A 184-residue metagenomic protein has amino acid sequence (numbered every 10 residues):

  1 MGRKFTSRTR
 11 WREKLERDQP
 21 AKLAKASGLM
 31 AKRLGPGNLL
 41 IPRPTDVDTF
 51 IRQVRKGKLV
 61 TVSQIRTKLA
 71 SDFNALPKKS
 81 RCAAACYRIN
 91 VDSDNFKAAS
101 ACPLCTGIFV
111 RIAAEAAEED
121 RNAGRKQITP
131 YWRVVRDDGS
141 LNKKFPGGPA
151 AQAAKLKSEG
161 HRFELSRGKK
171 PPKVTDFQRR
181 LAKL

Functional and structural regions predicted by a protein language model:
G2-L184: Nucleic acid-binding interface residues in structured DNA/RNA-binding domains, emphasizing the DNA-engaging scaffolds
